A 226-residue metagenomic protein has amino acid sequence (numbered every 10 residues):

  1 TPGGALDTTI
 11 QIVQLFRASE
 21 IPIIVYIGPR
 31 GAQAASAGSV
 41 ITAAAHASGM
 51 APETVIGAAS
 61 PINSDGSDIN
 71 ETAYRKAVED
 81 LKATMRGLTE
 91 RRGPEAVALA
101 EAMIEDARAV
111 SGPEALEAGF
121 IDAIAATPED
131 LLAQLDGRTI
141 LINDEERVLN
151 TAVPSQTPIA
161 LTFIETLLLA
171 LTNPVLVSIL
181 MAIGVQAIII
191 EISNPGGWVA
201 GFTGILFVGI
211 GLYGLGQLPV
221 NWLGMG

Functional and structural regions predicted by a protein language model:
T1-I164, L168: Soluble extramembrane regions of membrane proteins in the secretory/endomembrane system
A118, A123-G226: Non-cytosolic juxtamembrane linkers/loops that tether extracellular or periplasmic domains to nearby transmembrane
